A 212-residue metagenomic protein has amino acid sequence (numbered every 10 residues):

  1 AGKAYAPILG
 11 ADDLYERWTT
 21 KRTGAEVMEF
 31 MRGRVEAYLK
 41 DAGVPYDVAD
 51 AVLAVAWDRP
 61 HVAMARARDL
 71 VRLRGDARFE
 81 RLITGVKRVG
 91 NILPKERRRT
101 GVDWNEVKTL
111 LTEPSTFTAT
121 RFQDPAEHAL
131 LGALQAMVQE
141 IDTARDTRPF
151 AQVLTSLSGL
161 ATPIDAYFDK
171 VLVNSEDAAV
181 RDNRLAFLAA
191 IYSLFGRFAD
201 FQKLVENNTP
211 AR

Functional and structural regions predicted by a protein language model:
A1-R212: Amphipathic alpha-helical "coupling" segments that flank catalytic cores
